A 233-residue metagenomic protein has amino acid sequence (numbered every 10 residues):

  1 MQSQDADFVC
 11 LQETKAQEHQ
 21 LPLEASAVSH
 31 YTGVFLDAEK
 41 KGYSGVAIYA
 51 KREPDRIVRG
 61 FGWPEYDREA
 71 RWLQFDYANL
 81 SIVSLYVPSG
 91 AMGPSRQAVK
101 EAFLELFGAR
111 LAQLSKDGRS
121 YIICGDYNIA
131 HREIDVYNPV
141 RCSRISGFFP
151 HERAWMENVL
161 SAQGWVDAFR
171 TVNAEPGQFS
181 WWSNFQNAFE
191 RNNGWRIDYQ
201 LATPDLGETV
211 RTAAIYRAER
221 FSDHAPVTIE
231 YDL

Functional and structural regions predicted by a protein language model:
M1-C10, A25, S29-T32, E105-I197: Metal-dependent phosphoesterases centered on the DNase I-like endonuclease/exonuclease/phosphatase
T14, Y127, A225: Active-site metal-binding loops of divalent metal-dependent hydrolases
K15-G90: Structured beta-strand-rich core segments of catalytic domains in phosphoester-bond hydrolases
L36-E39, W63-P64, F189-N192, R217-R220: Short Gly/Pro-enriched turn/cap motifs at secondary-structure boundaries
K41-I57, P176, A188-E208: Conserved beta strand-loop-helix elements of the APE1-like EEP
K51, F75-A78, N192, T203-P204 (+1 more regions): Active-site beta-strand termini and strand-to-loop segments that position acidic
G62-W63, P88-L104, V140-I145: Surface-exposed cleft-lining segments at the edges of enzyme active sites
A214-L233: Surface polyanion/phosphate-binding segment centered on an Asp-His-Pro turn
